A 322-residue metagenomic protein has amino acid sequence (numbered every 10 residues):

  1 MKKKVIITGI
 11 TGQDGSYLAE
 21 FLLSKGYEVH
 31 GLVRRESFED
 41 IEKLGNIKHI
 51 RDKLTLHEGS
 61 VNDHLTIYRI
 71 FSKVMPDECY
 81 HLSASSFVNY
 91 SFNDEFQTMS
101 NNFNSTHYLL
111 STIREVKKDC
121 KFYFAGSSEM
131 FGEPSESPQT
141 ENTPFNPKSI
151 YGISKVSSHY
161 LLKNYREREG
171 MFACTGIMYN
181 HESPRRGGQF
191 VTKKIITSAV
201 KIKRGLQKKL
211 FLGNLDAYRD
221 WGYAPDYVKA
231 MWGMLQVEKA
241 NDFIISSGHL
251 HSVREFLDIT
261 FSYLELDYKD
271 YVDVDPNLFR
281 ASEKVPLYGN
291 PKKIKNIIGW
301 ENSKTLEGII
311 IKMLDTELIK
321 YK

Functional and structural regions predicted by a protein language model:
M1-H181, P225, L235, W300 (+2 more regions): N-terminal Rossmann-like NAD(P)+-binding domain of SDR-like oxidoreductases, especially those catalyzing
L18, S24, G31-R35, G59 (+2 more regions): C-terminal substrate-binding subdomain of Rossmann-fold SDR/epimerase-dehydratase oxidoreductases
P184: Short, flexible catalytic-loop segment of classical short-chain dehydrogenase/reductase
